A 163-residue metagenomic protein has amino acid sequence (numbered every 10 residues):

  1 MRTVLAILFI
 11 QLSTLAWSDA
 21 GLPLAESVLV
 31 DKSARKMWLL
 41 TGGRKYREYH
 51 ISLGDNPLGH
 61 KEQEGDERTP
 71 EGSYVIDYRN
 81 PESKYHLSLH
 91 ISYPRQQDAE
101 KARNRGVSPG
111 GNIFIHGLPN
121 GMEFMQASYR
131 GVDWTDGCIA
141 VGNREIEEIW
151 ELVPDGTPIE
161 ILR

Functional and structural regions predicted by a protein language model:
M1-V4: Positively charged n-region of N-terminal signal peptides that target proteins for export
S13-L15: N-terminal signal peptide c-region/cleavage motif recognized by signal peptidases
W17-Y49, L53-E64, L162-R163: Intrinsically disordered, low-complexity, Pro/Ser/Thr/Asn/Gly/Ala-rich spacer/linker segments adjacent to signal
P23-L24, G65, Y78-R163: Exported/periplasmic cell-wall-interacting domains
S27, E48-H50, S73, N112 (+1 more regions): Well-ordered beta-strand positions in beta-sheet-rich domains
G59-I76: Short, surface-exposed secondary-structure junctions/capping segments
